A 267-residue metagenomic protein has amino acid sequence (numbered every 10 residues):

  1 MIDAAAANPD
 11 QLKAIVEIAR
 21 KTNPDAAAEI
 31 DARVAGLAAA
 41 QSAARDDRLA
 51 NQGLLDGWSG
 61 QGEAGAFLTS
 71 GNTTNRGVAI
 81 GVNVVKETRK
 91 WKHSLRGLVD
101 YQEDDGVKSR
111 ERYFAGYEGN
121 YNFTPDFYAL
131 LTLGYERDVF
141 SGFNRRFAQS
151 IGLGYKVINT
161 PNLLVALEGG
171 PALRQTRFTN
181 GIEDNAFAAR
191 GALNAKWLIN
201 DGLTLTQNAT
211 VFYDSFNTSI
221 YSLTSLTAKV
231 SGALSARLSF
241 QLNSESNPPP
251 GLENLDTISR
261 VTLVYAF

Functional and structural regions predicted by a protein language model:
M1-G57: N-terminal periplasmic/intermembrane-space "pro-region" immediately following the signal or transit peptide
N51-S70, K86-R96: Transmembrane beta-strand segments of Gram-negative outer membrane beta-barrel proteins
W58, R89-S94, P125-L131, T160-V165 (+2 more regions): Repeated loop/turn-to-beta-strand initiation elements of outer-membrane beta-barrel proteins
W58-G60, A64, R76-V82, G97 (+6 more regions): Hydrophobic, lipid-facing positions within transmembrane beta-strands of outer-membrane proteins
A64-L68, L95-Y101, A115-G119, L131-Y135 (+5 more regions): Transmembrane beta-barrel strands of outer-membrane/channel proteins
A66-S70, K86-T88, V99-E103, Y135-V139 (+5 more regions): Transmembrane beta-strands of outer-membrane beta-barrel pores
L68-R76, E103-R110, D138-N144, T179-E183 (+2 more regions): Solvent-exposed loop/turn segments connecting transmembrane beta-strands in outer-membrane beta-barrel proteins
L226-K229, L255-F267: Outer-membrane beta-barrel "beta-signal"
